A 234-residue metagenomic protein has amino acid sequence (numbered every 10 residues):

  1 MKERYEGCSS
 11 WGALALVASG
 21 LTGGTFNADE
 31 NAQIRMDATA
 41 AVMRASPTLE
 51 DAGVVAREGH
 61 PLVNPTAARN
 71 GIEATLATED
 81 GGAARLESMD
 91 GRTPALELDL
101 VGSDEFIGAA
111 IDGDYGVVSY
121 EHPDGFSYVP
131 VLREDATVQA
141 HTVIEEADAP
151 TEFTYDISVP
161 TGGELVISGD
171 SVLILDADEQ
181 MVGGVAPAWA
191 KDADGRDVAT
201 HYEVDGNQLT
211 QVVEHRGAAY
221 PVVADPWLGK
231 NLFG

Functional and structural regions predicted by a protein language model:
M1-A28: Secretory targeting and sorting signals
F26-N231: Residues that cap or anchor secondary-structure elements
